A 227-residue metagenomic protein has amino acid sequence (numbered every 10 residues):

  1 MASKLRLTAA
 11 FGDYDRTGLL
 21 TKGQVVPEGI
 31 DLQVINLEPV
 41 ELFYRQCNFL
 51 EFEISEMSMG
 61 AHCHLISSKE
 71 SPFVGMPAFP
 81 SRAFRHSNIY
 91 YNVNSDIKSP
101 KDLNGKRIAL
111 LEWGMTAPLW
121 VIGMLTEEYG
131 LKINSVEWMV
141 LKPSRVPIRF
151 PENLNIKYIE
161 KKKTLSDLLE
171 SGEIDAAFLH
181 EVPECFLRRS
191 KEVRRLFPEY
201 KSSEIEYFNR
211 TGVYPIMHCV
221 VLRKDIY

Functional and structural regions predicted by a protein language model:
A2-T8: Extreme N-terminal starter segment of soluble prokaryotic enzymes
L5, R85, N134, I216: Residues that flank catalytic or metal-binding motifs in active/ligand-binding sites
T8-G12, A109, A177: Short, well-ordered beta-strand segments
Y14-D15, G60, V182, D225: Alpha-helix/helix-capping structural signal
D15-L131, M139-P143: Short, glycine-/small- and polar/acidic-enriched structural segments that line small-molecule recognition paths
K106-M115, P151-E160, T164-L165: Flexible, glycine/proline-enriched loop segments at strand-loop-helix junctions that form or flank small-ligand binding
S135-R145, E181-P183: Short, surface-exposed recognition loops or helix-turn segments adjacent to catalytic cores
L154-Y227: Pocket-lining segment of extracytoplasmic ligand-binding domains
